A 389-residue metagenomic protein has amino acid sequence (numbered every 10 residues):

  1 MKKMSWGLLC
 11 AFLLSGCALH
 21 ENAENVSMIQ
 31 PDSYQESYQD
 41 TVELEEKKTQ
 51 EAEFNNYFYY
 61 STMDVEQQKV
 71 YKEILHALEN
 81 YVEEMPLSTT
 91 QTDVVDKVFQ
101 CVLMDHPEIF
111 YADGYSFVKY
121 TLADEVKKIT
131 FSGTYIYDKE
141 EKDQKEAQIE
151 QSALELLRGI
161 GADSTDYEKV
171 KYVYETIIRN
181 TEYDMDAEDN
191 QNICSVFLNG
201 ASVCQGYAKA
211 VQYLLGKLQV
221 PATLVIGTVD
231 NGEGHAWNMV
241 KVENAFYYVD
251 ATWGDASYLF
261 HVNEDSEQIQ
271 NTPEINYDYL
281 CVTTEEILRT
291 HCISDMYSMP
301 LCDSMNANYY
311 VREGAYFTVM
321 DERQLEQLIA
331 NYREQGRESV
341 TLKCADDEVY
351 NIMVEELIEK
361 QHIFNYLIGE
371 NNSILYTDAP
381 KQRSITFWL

Functional and structural regions predicted by a protein language model:
K2-N22: Sec-dependent N-terminal signal peptides of Gram-positive bacterial secreted proteins and lipoproteins
A18-D163, V282-L389: N-terminal accessory/pre-domain segments preceding catalytic cores
V70-E73, L198-S202, I226: Alpha-helix capping and helix-loop boundary segments enriched in small/acidic/polar residues
I129-F131, S195, N199, A245-A251: Short, well-ordered strand-loop elements centered on a beta-strand within folded domains, enriched for acidic residues
E141-V196: Secondary-structure boundary elements
I193-Y207: A short, highly charged nucleic-acid-interacting micro-segment common to nuclease and nuclease-linked defense proteins
G206-V282: Hydrophobic/aromatic-rich core segments of domains that either
